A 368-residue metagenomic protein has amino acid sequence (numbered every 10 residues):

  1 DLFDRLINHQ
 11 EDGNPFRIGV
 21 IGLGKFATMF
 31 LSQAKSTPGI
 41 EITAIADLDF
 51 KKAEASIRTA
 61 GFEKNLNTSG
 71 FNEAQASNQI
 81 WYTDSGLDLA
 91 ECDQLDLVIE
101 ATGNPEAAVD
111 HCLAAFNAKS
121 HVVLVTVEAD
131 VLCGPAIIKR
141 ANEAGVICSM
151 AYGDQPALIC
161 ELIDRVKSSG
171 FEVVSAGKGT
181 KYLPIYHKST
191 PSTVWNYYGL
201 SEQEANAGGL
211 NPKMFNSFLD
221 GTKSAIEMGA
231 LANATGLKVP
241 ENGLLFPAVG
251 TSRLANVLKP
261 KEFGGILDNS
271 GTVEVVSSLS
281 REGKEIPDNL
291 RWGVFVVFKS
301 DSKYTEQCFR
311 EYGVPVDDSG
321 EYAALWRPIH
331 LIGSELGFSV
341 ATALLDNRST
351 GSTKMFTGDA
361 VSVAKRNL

Functional and structural regions predicted by a protein language model:
D1-A114: N-terminal glycine-/serine-/threonine-rich beta1-alpha1-beta2 phosphate-ribose binding loop of Rossmann-like
L2-I7, N196-Y197, S201-L368: C-terminal catalytic/substrate-binding lobe primarily of soluble NAD(P)-dependent oxidoreductases
G19, L23, E100-N104, V125-D130 (+3 more regions): Glycine- and other small-residue-rich loops at beta-strand/loop junctions that grip anionic moieties
K35-G39, R58, F62, K139-I147 (+3 more regions): Generic secondary-structure signature for well-ordered alpha-helical cores
K51-K52, A129-G134, I138, Q155-I159 (+2 more regions): Short gly/pro/ser/thr-enriched loop/turn and capping motifs at secondary-structure boundaries
T102, E106-A118, V125-V146, A151-D154 (+1 more regions): Rossmann-fold NAD(P)-binding glycine/threonine-rich loop
A141, S149-S217: Rossmann-like NAD(P)H-binding beta-loop-alpha module
